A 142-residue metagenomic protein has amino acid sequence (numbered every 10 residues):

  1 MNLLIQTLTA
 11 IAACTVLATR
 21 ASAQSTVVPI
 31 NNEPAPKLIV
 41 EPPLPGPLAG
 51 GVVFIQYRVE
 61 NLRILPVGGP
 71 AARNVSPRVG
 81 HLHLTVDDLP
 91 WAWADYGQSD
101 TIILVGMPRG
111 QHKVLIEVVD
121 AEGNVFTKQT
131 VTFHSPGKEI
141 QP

Functional and structural regions predicted by a protein language model:
S25-V53, I140-P142: Short, compositionally biased P/S/T/A/G/V-rich stretches that sit at domain boundaries
R58-N74: Short amphipathic, basic-aromatic surface patches that mediate peripheral association with negatively charged
L82-L84: Short beta-strand elements bearing conserved aromatic residues within extracellular beta-rich modules
A92, D120-K128: Short acidic/polar inter-strand loop motif in beta-rich domains
A92-Q98: Short beta-strand segments within Ig-like beta-sandwich modules, predominantly Fibronectin type-III
L104-G110: Surface-exposed, short loops/turns at beta-strand junctions within beta-sandwich domains
T132-K138: Short beta-strand edge segments in extracellular beta-sheet folds
